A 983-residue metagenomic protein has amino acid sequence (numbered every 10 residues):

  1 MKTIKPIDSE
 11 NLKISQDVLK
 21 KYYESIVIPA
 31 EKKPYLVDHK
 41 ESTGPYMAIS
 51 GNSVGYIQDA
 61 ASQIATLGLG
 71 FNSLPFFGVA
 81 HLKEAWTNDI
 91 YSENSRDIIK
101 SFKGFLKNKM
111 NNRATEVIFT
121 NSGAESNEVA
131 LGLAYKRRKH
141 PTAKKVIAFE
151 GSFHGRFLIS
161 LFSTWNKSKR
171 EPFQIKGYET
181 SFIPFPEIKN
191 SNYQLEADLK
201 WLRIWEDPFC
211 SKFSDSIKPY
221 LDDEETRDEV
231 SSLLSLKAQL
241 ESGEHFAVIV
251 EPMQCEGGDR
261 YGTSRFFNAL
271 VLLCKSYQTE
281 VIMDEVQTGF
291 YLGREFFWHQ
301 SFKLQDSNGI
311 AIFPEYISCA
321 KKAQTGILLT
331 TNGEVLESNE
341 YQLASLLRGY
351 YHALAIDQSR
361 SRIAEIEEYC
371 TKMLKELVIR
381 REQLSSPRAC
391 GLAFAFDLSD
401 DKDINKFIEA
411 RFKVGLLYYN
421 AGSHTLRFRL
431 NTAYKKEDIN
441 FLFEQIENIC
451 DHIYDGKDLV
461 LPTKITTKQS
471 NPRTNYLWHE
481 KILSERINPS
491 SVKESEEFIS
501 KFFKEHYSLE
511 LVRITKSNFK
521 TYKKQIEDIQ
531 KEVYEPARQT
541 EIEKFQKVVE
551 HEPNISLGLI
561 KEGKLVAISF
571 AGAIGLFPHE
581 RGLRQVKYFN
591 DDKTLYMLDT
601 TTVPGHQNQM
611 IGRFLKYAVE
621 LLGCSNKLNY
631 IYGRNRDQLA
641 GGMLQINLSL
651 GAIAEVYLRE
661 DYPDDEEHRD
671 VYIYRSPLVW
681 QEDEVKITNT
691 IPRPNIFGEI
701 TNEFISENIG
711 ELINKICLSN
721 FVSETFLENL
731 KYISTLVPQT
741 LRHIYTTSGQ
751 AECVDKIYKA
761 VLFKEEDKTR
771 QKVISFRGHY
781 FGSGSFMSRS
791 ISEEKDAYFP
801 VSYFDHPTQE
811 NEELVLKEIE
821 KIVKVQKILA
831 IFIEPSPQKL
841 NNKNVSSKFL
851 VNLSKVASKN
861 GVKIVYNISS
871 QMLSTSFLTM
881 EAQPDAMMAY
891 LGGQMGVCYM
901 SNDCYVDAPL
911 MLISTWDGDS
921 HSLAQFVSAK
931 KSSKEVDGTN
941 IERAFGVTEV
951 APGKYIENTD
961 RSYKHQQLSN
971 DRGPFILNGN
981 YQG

Functional and structural regions predicted by a protein language model:
K2-T474, Q681-G983: Conserved N-terminal phosphate-binding loop of PLP-dependent enzymes in the Aspartate aminotransferase
A60, L559, A571-A573, T602: GNAT/GCN5-related N-acetyltransferase fold signature
T432, N590, V603-G605: Active-site acidic-Proline motif in GNAT/NAT acetyltransferases
N488-K544, S556-K561, L565-V566: Short amphipathic alpha-helix that is part of the acyltransferase structural core
K564-D599, D661-D665: Conserved acyl-donor/pantetheine-binding loop and adjacent beta-alpha core of acyl/acetyltransferases and related
D599-T602, N608-G623: Conserved acetyl-CoA-binding loop-helix of GNAT-fold acetyltransferases
G623-D637: Conserved GNAT acetyl-CoA-binding A-motif
R634-N635, L648-H668: Conserved catalytic-core motifs of GNAT/GCN5-like acyltransferases
